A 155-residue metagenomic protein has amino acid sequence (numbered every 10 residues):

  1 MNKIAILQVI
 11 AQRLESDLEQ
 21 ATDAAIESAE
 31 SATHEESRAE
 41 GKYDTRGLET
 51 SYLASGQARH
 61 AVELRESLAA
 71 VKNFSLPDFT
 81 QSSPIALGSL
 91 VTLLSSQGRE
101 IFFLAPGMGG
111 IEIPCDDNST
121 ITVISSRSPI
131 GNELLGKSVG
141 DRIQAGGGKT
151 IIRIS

Functional and structural regions predicted by a protein language model:
M1-S67: Helix-rich terminal scaffold detector
N2, D44, S75, I111-E112: Poly-acidic low-complexity segments
A25, G56-E63, A70-F74, V91-L93 (+1 more regions): A generic short-segment signal for beta-strand/edge and adjacent turn/coil regions
R65-L87: Helix-adjacent hinge/juxtasegments
F79-D141, G146-K149: Non-DNA-binding regulatory cores of transcription-related proteins, predominantly C-terminal effector-binding
I151-S155: Short hydrophobic/aromatic patches at helix-to-coil boundaries
